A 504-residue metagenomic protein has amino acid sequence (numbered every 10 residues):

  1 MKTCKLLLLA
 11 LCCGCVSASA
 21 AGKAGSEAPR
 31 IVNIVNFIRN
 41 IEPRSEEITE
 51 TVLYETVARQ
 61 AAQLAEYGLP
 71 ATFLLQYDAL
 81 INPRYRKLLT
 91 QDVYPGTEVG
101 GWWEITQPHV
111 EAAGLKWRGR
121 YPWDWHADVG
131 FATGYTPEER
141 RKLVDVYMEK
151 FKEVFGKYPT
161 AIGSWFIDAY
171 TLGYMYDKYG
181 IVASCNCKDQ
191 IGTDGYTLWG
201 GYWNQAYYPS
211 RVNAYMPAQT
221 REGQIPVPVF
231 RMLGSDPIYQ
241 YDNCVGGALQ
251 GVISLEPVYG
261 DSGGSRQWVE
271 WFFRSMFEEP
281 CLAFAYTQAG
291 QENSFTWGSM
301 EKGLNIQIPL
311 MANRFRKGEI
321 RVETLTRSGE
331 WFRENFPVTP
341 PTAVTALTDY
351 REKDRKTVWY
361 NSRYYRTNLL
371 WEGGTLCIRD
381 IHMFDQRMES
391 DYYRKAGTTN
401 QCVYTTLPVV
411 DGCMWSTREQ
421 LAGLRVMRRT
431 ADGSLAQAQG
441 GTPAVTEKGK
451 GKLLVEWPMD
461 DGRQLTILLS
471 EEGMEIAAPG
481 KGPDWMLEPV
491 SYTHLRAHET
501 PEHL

Functional and structural regions predicted by a protein language model:
K23-Y94, A285: Active-site beta->alpha N-cap acidic-glycine motif
R39, E55, R59-A65, E149 (+4 more regions): Catalytic grooves of carbohydrate-active enzymes
I48-Y54, L74-R86, Q107-H109, G163-T171 (+3 more regions): Acidic-and-aromatic substrate-binding clefts and catalytic sites of carbohydrate-active enzymes
D78-G163, Q224-G251, L282-N293: Metal-dependent polysaccharide deacetylase catalytic core of the NodB/CE4 family, i.e., the active-site-bearing domain
T136-R211, E472-M474: Catalytic domains of cell-wall/extracellular-matrix polysaccharide-remodeling enzymes, centered on de-N-acetylation
Y364, E472-G480: Short, well-ordered beta-strand segments enriched in hydrophobic/aromatic residues
L369-D461: Acidic-aromatic substrate-binding/catalytic surfaces of carbohydrate-active enzymes
T493-E502: Conserved small/polar residues in nucleotide/adenosyl-binding loops
